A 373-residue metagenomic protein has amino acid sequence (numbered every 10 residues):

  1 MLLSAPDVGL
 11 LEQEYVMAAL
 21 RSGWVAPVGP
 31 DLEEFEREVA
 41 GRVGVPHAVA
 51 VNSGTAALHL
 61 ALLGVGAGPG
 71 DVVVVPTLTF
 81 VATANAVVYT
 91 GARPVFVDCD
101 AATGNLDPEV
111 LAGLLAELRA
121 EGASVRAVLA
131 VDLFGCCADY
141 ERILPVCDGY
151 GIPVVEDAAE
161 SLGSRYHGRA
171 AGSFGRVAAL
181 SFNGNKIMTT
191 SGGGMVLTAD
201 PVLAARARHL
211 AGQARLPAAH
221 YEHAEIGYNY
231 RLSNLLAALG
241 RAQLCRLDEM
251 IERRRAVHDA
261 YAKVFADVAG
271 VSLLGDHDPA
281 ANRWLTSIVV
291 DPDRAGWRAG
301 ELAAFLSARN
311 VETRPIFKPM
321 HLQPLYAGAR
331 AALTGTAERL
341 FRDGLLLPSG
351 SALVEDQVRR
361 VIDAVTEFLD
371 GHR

Functional and structural regions predicted by a protein language model:
M1-V25, P348: N-terminal "arm"/small-domain region of PLP-dependent enzymes with the aminotransferase-like
V25-V72, A86-V88, F96-D98, A120 (+1 more regions): Phosphate-binding glycine-rich loop
P30-R37, V45-A48, E109, G113 (+5 more regions): PLP-dependent aminotransferase class I/II
A61-G113, R298: Conserved PLP-anchoring active-site segment centered on the Schiff-base-forming lysine
T90, G149-Y150, R309: Helix C-cap/helix->beta junction micro-motif
A102-T190, M195-L197: Active-site phosphate-binding strand-loop segment of PLP-dependent enzymes
